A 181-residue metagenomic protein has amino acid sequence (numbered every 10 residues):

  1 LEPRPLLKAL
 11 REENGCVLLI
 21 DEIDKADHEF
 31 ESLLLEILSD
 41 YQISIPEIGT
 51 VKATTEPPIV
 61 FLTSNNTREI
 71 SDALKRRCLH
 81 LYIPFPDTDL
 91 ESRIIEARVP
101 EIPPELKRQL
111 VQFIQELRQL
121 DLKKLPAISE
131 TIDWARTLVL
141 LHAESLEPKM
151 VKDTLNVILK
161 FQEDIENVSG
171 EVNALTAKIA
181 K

Functional and structural regions predicted by a protein language model:
L1-K181: C-terminal regulatory/interaction module of P-loop NTP-utilizing enzymes
